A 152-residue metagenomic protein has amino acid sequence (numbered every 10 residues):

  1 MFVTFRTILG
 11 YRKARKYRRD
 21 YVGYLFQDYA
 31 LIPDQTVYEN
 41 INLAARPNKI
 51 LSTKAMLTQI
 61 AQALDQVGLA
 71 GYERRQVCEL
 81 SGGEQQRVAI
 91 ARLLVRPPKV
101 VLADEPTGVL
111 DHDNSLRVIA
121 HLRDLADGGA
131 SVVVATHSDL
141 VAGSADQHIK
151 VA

Functional and structural regions predicted by a protein language model:
F2-G23: ABC ATPase NBD coupling module
Q35-A44: Short coil-to-helix segment of the ABC ATPase nucleotide-binding domain corresponding to the Q-loop/switch region
Q76-L80, E84-Q86: Conserved ABC ATPase signature
I90: Hydrophobic anchor residue at the start of the ABC signature
V95-K99: A short, proline-enriched helix->beta-strand linker immediately N-terminal to the Walker B motif in ABC-type P-loop
V101-D104: Catalytic Walker B motif of ABC-type/P-loop ATPase nucleotide-binding domains
H112-N114: Helix N-cap at the start of a conserved alpha-helix in ABC-type nucleotide-binding domains
